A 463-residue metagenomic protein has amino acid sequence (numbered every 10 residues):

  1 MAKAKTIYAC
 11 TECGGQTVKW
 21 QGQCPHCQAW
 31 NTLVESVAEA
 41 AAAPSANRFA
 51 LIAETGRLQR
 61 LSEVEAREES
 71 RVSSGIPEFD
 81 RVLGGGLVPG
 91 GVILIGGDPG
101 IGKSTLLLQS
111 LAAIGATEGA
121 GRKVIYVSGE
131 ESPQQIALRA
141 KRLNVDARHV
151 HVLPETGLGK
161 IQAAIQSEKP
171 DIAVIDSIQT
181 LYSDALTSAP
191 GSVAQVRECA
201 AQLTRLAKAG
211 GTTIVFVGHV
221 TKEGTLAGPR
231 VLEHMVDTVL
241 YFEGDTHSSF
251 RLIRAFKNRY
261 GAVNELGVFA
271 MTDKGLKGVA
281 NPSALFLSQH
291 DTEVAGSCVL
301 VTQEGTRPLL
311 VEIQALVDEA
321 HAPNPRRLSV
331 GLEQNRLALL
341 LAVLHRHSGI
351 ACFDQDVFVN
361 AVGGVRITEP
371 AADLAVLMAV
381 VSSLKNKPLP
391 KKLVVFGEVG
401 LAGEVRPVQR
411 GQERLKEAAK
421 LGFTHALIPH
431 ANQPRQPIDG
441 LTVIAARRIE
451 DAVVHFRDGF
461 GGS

Functional and structural regions predicted by a protein language model:
A2-E12, Q16-R81, V88-G96, G100-A112 (+5 more regions): Peripheral, non-AAA+ core regions of ATP-driven protein-machinery
V124-S128: Conserved RecA-like ASCE P-loop NTPase motor core of nucleic-acid helicases/translocases
G129-Q135: Conserved Walker A/P-loop ATP-binding site and its immediately adjacent core in helicase/helicase-like ATPase domains
